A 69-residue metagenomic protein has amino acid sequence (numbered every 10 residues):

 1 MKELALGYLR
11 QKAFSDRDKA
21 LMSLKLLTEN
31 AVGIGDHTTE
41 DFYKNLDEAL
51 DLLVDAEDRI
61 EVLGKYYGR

Functional and structural regions predicted by a protein language model:
M1-R69: Extended, charge-rich alpha-helical interface modules
